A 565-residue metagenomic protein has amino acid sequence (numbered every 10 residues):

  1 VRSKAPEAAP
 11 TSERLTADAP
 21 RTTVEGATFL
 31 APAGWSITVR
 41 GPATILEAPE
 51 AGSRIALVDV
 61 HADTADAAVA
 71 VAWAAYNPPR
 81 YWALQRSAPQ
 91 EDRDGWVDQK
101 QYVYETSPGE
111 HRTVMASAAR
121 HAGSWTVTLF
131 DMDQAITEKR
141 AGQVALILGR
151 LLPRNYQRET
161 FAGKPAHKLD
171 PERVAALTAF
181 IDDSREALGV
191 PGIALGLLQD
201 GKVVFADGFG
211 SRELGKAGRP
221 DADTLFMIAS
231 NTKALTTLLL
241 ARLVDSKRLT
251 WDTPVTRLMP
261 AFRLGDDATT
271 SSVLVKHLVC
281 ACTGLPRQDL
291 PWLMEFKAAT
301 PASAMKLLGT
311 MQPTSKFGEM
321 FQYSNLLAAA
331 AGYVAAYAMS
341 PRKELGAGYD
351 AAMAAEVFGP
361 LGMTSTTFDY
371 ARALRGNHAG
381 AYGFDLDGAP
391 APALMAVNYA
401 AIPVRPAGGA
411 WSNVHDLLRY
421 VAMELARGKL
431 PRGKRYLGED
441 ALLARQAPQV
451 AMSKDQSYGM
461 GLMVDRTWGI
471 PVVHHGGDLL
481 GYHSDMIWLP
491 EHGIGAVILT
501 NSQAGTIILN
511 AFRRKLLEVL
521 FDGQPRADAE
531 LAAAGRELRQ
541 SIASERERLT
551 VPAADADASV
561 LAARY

Functional and structural regions predicted by a protein language model:
R2-P6, S12-T16, E25, S36-I136: Conserved polar/disulfide-associated segments of primarily extracytoplasmic proteins
A17-P20, A43-T44, R93-V103, W468-H474 (+1 more regions): Short, hydrophobic/aromatic-rich segments at coil-to-beta transitions
G26-V39, I147-R154, V357, Y565: Short conserved aromatic/hydrophobic patches within beta-strands of well-structured domains
V127-A145, A504-I507: A short acidic/glycine-rich loop-to-helix N-cap element
G149, P153-L177, I498-R564: Short, gly/Ser/Thr-rich active-site loops of penicillin-recognizing serine hydrolases
D170-I228, R248-T250, R257, T300-Q312: Short, conserved catalytic-motif segment at the N-terminal edge
K202, A206-L214, D266-G481, D485-W488: Short, surface-exposed loop or secondary-structure junction motifs that flank catalytic or metal-binding residues
T250-D266: Short, glycine/proline-biased beta-turn/loop segments that scaffold the active-site neighborhood
